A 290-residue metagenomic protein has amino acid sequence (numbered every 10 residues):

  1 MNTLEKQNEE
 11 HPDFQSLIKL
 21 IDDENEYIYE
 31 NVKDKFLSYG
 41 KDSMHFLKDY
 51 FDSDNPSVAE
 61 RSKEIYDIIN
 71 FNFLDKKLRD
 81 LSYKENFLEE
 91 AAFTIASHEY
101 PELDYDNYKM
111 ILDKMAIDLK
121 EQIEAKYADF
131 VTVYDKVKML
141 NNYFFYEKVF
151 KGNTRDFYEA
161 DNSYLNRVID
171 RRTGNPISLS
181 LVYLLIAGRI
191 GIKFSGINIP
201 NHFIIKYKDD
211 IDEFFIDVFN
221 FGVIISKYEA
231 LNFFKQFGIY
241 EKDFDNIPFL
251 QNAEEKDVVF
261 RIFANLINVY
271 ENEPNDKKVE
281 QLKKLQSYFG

Functional and structural regions predicted by a protein language model:
M1-G290: A structural boundary/capping signal
